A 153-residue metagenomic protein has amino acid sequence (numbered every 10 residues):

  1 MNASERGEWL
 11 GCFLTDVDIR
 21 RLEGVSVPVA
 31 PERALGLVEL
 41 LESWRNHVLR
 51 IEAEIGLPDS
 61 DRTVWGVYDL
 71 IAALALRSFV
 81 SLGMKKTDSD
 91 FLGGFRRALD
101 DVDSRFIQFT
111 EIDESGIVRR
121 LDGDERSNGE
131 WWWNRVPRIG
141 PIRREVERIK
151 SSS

Functional and structural regions predicted by a protein language model:
A3-K86, F91-E145: Long, compositionally biased low-complexity segments enriched in polar/charged residues
